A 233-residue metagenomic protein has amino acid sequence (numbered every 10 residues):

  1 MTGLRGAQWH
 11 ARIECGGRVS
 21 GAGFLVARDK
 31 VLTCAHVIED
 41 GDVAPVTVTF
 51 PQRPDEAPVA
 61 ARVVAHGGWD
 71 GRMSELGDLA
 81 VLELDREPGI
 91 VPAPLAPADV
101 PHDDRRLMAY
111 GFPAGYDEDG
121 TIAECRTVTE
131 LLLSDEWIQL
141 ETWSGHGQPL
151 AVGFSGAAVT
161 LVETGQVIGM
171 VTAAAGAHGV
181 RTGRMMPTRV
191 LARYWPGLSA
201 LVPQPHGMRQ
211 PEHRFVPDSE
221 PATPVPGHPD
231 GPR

Functional and structural regions predicted by a protein language model:
M1, V171-H228: C-terminal cap/linker of serine protease catalytic domains
T2, D70-R72, G147-L150: Short Gly/Pro-enriched turn/cap motifs at secondary-structure boundaries
R5-S20, F24-R28, A35-Q139, L161-E163 (+2 more regions): Serine endopeptidase catalytic core focused on the charge-relay Asp
F24, G147-V171: Catalytic nucleophile loop of clan PA
C34-I38, V152, G169-A177: Short beta->alpha transition motifs characteristic of CBS
P232-R233: Post-nucleotide-binding-loop coupling segment downstream of the phosphate-binding loop, primarily in RecA-like P-loop
